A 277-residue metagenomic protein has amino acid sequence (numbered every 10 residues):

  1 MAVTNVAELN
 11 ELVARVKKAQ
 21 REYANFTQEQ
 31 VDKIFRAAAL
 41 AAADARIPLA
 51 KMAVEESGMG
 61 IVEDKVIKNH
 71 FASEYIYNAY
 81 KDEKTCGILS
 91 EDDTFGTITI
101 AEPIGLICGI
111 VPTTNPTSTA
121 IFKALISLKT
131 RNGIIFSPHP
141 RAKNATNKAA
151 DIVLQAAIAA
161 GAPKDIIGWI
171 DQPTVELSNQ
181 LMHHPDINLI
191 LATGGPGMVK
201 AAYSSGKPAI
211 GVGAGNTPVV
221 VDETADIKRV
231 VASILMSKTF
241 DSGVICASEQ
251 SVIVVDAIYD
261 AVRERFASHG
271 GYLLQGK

Functional and structural regions predicted by a protein language model:
M1-I98, I126: N-terminal Rossmann-like NAD(P)+-binding subdomain of aldehyde/semialdehyde dehydrogenases
V3, V199-K277: ALDH superfamily catalytic-core signature
N10, K17, R36, A50 (+8 more regions): Predominant activation on well-ordered alpha-helical scaffold segments within soluble catalytic domains
A19-F26, A38-A41, A45, E56 (+6 more regions): Change "in soluble alpha/beta enzymes" to "in soluble alpha/beta proteins
R21, A39, G168-D171, V220 (+1 more regions): Short, flexible active-site loop motifs that bind/organize anionic cofactors or intermediates
N25-A43, I47, K51-M52, E176-L189 (+2 more regions): Aldehyde/semialdehyde dehydrogenase
F71-A72, A145, V220, V252: Short secondary-structure boundary/hinge segments and terminal tails
I88-R229: Rossmann-like NAD(P) dinucleotide-binding subdomain of oxidoreductase/dehydrogenase enzymes
